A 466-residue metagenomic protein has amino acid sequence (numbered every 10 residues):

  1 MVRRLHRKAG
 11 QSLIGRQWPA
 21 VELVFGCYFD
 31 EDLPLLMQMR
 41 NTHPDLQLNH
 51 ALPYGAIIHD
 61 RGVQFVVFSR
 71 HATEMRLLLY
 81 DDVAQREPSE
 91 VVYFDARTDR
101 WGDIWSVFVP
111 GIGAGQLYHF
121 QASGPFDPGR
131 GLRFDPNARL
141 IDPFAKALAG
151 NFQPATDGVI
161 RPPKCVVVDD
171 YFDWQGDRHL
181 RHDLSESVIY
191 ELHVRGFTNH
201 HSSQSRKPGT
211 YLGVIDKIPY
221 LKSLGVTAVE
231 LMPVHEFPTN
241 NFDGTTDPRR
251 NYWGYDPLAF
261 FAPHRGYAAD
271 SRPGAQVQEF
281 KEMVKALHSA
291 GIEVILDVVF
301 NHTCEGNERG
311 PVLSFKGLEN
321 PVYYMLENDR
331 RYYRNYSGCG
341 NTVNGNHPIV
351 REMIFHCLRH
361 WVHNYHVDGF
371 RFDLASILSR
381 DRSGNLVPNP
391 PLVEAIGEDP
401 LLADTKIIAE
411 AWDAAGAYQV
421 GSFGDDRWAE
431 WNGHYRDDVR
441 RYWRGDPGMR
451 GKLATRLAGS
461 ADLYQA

Functional and structural regions predicted by a protein language model:
Y28-D60, E87-V91, R100-I104, F108-E191 (+2 more regions): The feature marks proteins involved in alpha-glucan
R61-F65: Structural beta-strand segments of beta-rich domains
S69-E74: Short proline/glycine-enriched turn/loop motifs at strand-loop junctions of beta-rich domains
R76-L78: Beta-strand signatures of extracellular beta-sandwich domains
A122-D177, T239-D256, G310-Y336, D446-A466: Core domains of carbohydrate- and sulfate-ester-processing enzymes
A145-K146, H366, S379-R382, V387-A466: Conserved alpha/beta catalytic core and glycan-binding cleft of carbohydrate-active enzymes
H193-L212, D216-V367, R371-E398, A417: Substrate-binding/active-site clefts of carbohydrate-active enzymes
